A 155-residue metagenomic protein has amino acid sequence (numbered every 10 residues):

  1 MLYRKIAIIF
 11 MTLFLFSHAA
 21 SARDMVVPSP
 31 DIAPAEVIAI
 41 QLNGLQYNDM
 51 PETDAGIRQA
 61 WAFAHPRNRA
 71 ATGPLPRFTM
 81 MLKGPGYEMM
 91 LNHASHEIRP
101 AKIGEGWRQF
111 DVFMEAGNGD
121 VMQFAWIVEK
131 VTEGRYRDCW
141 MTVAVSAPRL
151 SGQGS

Functional and structural regions predicted by a protein language model:
M1-K5: Positively charged n-region of N-terminal signal peptides that target proteins for export
A7-S17: Bacterial N-terminal signal peptides
H18-D24: Sec/Tat signal peptide C-region and signal peptidase I cleavage site
P28-E36, M50-A55, T72-G73: Soluble non-cytosolic domains of exported or imported proteins
A33-D49, Q59, F63: Short, aromatic-enriched amphipathic alpha-helices that serve as compact interaction elements
T53-E105: Short solvent-exposed beta->alpha transition segments
A101-S155: Exposed beta-sheet edge and beta->alpha loop/turn motif
